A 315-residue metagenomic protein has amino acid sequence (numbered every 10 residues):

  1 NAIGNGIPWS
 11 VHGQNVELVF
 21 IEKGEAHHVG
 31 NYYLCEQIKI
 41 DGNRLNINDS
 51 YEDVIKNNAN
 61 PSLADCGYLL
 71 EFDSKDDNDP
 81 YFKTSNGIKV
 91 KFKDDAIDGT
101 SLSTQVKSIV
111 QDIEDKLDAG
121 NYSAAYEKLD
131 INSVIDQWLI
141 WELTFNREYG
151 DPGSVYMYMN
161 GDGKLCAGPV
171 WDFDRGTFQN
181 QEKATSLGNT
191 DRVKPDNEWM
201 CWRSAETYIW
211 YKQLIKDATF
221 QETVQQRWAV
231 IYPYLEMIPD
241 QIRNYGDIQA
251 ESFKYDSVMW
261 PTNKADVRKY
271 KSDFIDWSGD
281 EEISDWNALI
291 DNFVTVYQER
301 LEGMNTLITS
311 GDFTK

Functional and structural regions predicted by a protein language model:
N1-G4: Metal-dependent nuclease catalytic cores in nucleic-acid-processing enzymes, especially RNase H-like/related
G6-V11, F20-L139: Internal "kinase-insert"/substrate-recognition segments embedded within catalytic cores of ATP-dependent enzymes
I7-L18, D240-Q241, T314: Short, glycine/acidic-rich hinge or "gate" loops at secondary-structure transitions that mediate conformational
V11-V19, D151-Y158: A short glycine-rich, hydrophobically flanked beta-strand micro-motif that places a catalytic Asp/Glu for divalent metal
V16, Y32-Y33, G67-Y68, V155 (+2 more regions): A broad, low-specificity signal marking well-ordered, structured residues that form hydrophobic/aromatic
V90-D151, V155-K315: Middle-to-C-terminal accessory/interaction subdomains
